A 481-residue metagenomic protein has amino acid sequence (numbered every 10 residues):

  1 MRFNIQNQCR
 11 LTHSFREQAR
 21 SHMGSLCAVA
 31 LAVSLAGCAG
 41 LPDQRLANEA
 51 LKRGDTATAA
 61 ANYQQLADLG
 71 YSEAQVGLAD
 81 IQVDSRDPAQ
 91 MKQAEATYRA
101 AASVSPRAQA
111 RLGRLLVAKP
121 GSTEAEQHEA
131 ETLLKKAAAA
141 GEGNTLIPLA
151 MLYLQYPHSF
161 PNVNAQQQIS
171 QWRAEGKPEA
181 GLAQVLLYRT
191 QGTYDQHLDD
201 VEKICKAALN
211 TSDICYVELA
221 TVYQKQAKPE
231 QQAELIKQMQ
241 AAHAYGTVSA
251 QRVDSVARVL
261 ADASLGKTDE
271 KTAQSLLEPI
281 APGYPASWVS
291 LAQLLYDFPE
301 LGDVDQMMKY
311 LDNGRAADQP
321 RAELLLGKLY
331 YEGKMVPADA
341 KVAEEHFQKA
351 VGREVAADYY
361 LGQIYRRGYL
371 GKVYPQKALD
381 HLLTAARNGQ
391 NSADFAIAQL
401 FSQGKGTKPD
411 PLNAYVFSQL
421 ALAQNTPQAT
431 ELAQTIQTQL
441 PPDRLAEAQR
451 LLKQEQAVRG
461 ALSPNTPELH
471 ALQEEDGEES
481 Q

Functional and structural regions predicted by a protein language model:
A39-L41: Bacterial signal peptide processing site
R45-Q93, P148: Post-signal-peptide N-terminal segment of Sec-exported extracytoplasmic proteins
G54-T58, R86-T97, S122-T132, H158-Q167 (+7 more regions): Structural signature of tandem alpha-helical TPR/SEL1-like repeats, specifically the intra-repeat loop/turn
L69-Y71, S85, S103-P106, K119 (+17 more regions): Short helix-capping/linker turns of helical repeat alpha-solenoids
G77-D84, G113-K119, L149-Q155, Q184-T190 (+7 more regions): Hydrophobic face of amphipathic alpha-helices that form TPR/SEL1-like repeat modules and related alpha-solenoid
K328, E332, Q348, G352-Q390: Alpha-helical adaptor scaffolds
Q428-Q481: Terminal, low-structured helical/coil segments at or just beyond the last alpha-helical repeat
